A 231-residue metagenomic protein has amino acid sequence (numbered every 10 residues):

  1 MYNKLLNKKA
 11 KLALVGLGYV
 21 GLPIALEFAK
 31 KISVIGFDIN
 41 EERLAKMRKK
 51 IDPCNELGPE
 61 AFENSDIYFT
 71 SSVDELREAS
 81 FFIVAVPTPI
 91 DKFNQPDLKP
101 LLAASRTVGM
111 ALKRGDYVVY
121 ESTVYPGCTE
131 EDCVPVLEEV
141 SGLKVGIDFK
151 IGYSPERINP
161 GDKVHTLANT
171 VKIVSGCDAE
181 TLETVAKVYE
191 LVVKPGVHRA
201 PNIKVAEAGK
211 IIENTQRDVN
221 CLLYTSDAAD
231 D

Functional and structural regions predicted by a protein language model:
Y2-A10, S33, I39-F81, T88-Q95 (+1 more regions): Conserved N-terminal Rossmann-fold NAD(P) cofactor-binding segment
L17: Glycine-rich Rossmann-fold phosphate-binding loop(s) that bind the pyrophosphate of adenine dinucleotide cofactors
G21-L22: N-terminal Rossmann-fold NAD(P) dinucleotide-binding loop
F28: Aromatic pocket-lining residues of Rossmann-like dinucleotide-binding sites
I90-R157: Rossmann-like NAD(P)(H) cofactor-binding subdomain of soluble oxidoreductases
G146-R217: Conserved Rossmann-fold dehydrogenase catalytic segment
Y224-D231: Conserved small/polar residues in nucleotide/adenosyl-binding loops
